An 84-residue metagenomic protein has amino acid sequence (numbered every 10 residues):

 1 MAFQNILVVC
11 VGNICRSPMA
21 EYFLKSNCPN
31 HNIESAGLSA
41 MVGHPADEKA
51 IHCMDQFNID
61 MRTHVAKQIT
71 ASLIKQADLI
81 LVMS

Functional and structural regions predicted by a protein language model:
A2-Q76: Conserved active-site segments centered on acidic
M83-S84: Helix N-cap/beta->alpha junction signal
